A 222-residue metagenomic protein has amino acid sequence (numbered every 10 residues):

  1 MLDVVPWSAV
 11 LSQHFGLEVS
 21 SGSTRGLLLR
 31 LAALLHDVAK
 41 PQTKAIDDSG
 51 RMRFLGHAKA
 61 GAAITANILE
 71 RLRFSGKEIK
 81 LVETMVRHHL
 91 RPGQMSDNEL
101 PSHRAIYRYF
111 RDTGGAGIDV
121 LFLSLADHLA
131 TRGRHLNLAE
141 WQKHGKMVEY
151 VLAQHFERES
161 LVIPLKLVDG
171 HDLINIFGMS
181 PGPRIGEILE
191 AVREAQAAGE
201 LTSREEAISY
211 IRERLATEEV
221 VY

Functional and structural regions predicted by a protein language model:
M1-L125, L136, Y222: Conserved, hydrophobic alpha-helical core segments of structured domains
N67-R71, T131-Y222: Charged substrate- and nucleic-acid-binding regions of tRNA-handling and nucleotidyl-transfer enzymes, centered on
L121-A130, D172: A basic, often C-terminal nucleic-acid-binding module that engages the phosphate backbone, implemented in DNA
